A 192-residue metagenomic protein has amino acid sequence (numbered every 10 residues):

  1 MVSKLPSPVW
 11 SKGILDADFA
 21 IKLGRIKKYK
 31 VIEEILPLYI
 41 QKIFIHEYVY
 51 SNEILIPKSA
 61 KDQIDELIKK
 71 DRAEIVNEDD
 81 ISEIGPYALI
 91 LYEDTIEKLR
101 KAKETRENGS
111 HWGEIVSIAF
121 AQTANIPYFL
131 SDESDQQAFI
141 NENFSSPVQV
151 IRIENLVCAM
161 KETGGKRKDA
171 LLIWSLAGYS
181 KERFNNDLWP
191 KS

Functional and structural regions predicted by a protein language model:
V2-A124, Q136-S192: Active-site-proximal, substrate-binding regions of enzyme catalytic domains and RNA-binding/basic surfaces
P127: Short acidic/polar active-site loop segments enriched in Thr and Asp
L130-S131: Short beta-strand scaffold positions
